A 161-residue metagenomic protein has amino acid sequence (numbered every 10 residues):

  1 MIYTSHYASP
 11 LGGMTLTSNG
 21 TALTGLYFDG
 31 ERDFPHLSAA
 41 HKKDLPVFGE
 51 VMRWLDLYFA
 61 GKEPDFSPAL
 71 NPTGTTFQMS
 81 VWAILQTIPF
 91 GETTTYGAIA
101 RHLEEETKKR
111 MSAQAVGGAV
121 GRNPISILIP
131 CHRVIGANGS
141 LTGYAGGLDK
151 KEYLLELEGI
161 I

Functional and structural regions predicted by a protein language model:
M1-T107, E158-I161: Basic nucleic-acid-binding alpha-helical/helix-turn surface characteristic of O6-alkylguanine DNA
F77-V81, S112, K150: N-terminal positioning helix adjacent to the helix-turn-helix/winged-helix DNA-binding module
E104-G118: Short, positively charged loop/turn segments that connect secondary-structure elements
V120, L128: Major-groove DNA-recognition helix of helix-turn-helix-type DNA-binding domains
C131: Short cysteine clusters
A137-I161: …primarily DNA-binding HTH/wHTH and HhH modules…
